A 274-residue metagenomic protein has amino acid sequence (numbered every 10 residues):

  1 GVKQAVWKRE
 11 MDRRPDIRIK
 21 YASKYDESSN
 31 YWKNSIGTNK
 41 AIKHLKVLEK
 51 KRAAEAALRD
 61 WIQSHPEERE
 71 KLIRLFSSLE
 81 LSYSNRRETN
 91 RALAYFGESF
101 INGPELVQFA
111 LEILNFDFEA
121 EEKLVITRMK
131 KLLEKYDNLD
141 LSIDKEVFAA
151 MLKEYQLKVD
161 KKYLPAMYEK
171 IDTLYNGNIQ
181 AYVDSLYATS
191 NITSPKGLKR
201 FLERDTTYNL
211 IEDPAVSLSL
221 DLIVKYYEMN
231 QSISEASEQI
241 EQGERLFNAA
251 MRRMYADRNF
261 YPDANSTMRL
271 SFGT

Functional and structural regions predicted by a protein language model:
G1-T274: Terminal presequence/propeptide segments associated with secretion/organelle targeting and zymogen/polyprotein
